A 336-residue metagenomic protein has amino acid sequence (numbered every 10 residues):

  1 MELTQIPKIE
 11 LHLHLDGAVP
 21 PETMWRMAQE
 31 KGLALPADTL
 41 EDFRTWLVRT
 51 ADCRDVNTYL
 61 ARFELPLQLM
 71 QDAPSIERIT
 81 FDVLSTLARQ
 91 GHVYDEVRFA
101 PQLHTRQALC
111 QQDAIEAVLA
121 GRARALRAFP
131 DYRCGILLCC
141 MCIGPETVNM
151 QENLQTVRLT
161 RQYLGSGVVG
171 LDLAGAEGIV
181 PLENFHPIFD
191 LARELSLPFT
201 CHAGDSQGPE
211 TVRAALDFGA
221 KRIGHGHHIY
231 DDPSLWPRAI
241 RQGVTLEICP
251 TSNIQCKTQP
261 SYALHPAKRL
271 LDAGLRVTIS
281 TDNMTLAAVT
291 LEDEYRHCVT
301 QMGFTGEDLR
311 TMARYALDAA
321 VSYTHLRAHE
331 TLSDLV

Functional and structural regions predicted by a protein language model:
M1-A28: Replace "His-x-His-based motif
M1-Q5, I115-A128, R133-G135, Q151-G170 (+4 more regions): Histidine/acidic residue-rich metal-binding segments in metalloenzymes
H12, G91, L171, L246 (+2 more regions): Conserved, mostly hydrophobic/aromatic
H14, A100-Q102, C139-I143, A174-G178 (+4 more regions): Active-site beta-loop-alpha junctions enriched in small/polar residues
M24-A73, L164, T245: Active-site gating loops and adjacent loop-to-helix segments of metal-dependent hydrolytic enzymes
D38-E41, Y59-Q68, L87-Q107, R133-C139: Divalent metal-dependent hydrolysis catalytic cores, especially in the metallo-beta-lactamase
C256-Q259, R276, G306-Y323: C-terminal helical cap
T324-T331: Conserved small/polar residues in nucleotide/adenosyl-binding loops
